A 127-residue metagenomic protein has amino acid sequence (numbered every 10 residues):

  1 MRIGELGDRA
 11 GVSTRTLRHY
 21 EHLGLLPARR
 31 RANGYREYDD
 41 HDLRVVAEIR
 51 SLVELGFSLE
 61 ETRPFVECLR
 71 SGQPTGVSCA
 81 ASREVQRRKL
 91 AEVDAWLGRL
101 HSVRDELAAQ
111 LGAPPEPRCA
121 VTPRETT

Functional and structural regions predicted by a protein language model:
R2-D8, D40-T127: Arg/Lys-rich, alpha-helical DNA-contact motif
L6, S13-T16: Short glycine/proline-centered loop/turn elements that form peptide/ligand docking sites
L17-R18, I49: Short, hydrophobic-biased segments on the C-terminal half of alpha helices that form "recognition helices"
L26-N33, E37: Beta-hairpin "wing" of winged helix-turn-helix
